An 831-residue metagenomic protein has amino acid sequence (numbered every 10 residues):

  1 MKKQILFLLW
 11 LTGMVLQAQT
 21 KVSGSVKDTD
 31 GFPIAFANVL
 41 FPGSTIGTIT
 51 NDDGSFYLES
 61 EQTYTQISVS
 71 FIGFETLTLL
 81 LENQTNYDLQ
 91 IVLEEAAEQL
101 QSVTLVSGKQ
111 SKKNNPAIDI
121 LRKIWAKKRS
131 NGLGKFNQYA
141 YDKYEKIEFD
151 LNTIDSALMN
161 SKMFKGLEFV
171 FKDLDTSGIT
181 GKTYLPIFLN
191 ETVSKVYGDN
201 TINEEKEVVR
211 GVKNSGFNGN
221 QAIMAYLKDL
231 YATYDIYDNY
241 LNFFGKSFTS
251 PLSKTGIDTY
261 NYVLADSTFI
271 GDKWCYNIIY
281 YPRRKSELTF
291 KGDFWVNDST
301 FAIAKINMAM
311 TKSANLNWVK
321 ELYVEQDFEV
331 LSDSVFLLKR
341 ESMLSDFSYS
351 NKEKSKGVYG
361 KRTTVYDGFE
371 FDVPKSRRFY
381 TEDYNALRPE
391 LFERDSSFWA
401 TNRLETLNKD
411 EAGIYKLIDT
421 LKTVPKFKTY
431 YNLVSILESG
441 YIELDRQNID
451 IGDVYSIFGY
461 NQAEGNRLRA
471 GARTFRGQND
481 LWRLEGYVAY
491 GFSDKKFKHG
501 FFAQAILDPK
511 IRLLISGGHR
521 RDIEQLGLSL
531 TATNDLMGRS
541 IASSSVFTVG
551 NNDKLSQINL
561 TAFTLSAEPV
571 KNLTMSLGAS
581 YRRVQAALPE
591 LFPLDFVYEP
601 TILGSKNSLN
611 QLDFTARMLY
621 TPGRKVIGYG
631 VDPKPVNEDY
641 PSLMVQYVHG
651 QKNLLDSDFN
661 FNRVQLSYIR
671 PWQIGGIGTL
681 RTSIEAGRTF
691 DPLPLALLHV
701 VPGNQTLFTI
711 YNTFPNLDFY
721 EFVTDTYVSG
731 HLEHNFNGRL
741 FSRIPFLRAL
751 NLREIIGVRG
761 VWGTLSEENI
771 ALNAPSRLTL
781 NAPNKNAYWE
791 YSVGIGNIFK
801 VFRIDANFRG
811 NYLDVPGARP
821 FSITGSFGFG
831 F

Functional and structural regions predicted by a protein language model:
K21-I34: Structural motif
G31-I34, Y57-Y64: Short Pro-Gly-centered beta-turn/loop motif in secreted/extracellular proteins
A37-F41, I67, L105, Y141 (+2 more regions): Hydrophobic beta-strand segments
F41-G43, S68-L79: A short, solvent-exposed loop/turn motif at the edges and junctions of modular extracellular/periplasmic domains
T45-S55: Short, acidic Ser/Thr/Gly-rich low-complexity loop/linker segments typical of extracellular and cell-surface proteins
L89-Q99, V103-S107, S608: Conserved "repeat-terminator" motif of extracellular CCP/Sushi domains
T104, G108-C275, Y281-T289, K352-G452 (+7 more regions): Structured extracytoplasmic
F248, Y380-F831: Exposed, low-structure sequence patches enriched in small/polar residues
